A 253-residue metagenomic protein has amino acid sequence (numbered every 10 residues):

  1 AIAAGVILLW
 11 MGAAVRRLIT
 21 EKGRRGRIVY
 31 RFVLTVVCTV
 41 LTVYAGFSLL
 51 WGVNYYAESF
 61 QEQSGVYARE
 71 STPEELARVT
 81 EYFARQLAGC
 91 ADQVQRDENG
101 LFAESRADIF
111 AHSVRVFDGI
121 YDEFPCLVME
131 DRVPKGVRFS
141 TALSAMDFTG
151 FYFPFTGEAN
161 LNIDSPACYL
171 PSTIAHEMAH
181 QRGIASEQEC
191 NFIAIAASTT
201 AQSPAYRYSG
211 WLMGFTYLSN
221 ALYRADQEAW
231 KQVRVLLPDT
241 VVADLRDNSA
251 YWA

Functional and structural regions predicted by a protein language model:
A1-L18: Membrane-embedded alpha-helical segments of integral membrane proteins
R17-Y30: Membrane-interfacial, low-structure loops and terminal tails that flank and connect transmembrane helices in multi-pass
R27-N54: Internal/C-terminal transmembrane anchor helices
G52-G119: Membrane-interface segments at or immediately adjacent to transmembrane helices that form the boundary between
V94-A167: Auxiliary, metal-adjacent structural segments of Zn-dependent hydrolase domains
L170-A196: Active-site recognition of the HExxH zinc-binding catalytic motif
S186-G214: Post-HEXXH active-site segment of zinc metalloproteases
D239-A253: Pan-zinc metallopeptidase signature
